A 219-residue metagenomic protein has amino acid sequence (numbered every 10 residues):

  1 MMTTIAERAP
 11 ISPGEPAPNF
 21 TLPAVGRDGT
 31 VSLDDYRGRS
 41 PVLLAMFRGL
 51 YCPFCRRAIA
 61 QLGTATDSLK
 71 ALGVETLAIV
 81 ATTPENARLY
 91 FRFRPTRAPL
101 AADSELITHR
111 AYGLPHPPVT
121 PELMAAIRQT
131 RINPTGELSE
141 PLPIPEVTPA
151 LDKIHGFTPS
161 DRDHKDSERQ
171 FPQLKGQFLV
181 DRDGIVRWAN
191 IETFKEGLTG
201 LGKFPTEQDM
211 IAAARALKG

Functional and structural regions predicted by a protein language model:
M2-D34: N-terminal "domain-start" segment that seeds a small globular fold
P18, L43, L174-G176: Short loop/turn microsegments at loop-to-beta-strand junctions
V31-G63, E75-T76: Short active-site neighborhood of thiol/selenol oxidoreductases, capturing the structured segment around
M46, I79, V180: Catalytic metal- and UDP-sugar-binding loop of GT-A-like glycosyltransferases, i.e., residues flanking the conserved
A58-A111, P117: Structural microenvironment flanking redox-active thiols in thiol-disulfide oxidoreductases
D103-T199: Thiol/selenol-based redox catalytic cores and closely related redox-interacting motifs
T193-K218: A short, polar/charged loop-to-alpha-helix boundary motif
